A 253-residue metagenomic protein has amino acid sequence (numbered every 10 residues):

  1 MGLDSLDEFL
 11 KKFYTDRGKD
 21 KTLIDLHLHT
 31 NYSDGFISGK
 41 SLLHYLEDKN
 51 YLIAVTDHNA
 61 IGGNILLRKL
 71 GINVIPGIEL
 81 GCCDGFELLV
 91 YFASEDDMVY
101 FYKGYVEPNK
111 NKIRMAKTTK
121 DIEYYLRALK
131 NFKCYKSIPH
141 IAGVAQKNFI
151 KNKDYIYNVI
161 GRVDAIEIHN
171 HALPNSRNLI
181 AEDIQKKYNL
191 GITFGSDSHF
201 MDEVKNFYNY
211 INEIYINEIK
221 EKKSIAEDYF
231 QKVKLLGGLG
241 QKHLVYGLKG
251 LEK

Functional and structural regions predicted by a protein language model:
M1-H44, N64-P76, C82-Y100, V144-K253: Charged catalytic cores and adjacent phosphate/nucleic-acid-binding surfaces used for phosphate/nucleic-acid chemistry
H29-N31, L43-G62, Y135-S137: Divalent metal-dependent hydrolysis catalytic cores, especially in the metallo-beta-lactamase
K49, K133, V159-R162: Short loop/turn motifs at secondary-structure junctions
A54, I75-P76, Y135-P139, T193-G195: A structural signal for short, well-ordered beta-strand segments and their strand-loop junctions that often border
V55, M115-A116, E167-H169: Catalytic beta/alpha-barrel core
H58, I141, H171: Flexible loop residues that form catalytic and substrate-binding hotspots at small-molecule/glycan-binding clefts
D96-K112: Active-site neighborhood of divalent metal-dependent phosphoester bond hydrolases
E107-K153: Divalent metal-binding pocket/active-site signature
